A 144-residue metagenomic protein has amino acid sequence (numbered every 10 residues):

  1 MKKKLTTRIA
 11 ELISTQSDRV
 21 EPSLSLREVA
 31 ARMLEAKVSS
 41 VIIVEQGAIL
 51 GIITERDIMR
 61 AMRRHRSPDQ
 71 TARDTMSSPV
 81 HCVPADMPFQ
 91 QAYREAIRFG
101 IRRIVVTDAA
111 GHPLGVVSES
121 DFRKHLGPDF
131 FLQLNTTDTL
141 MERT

Functional and structural regions predicted by a protein language model:
M1-T144: Tandem CBS (Cystathionine beta-synthase) repeat/Bateman regulatory domains
